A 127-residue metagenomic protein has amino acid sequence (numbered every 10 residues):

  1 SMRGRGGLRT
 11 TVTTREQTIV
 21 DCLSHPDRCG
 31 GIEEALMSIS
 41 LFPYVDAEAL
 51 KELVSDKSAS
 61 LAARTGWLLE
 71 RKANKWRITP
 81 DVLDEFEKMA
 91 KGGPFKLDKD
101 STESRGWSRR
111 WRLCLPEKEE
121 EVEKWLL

Functional and structural regions predicted by a protein language model:
S1-L127: Hydrophobic alpha-helical interaction segments
